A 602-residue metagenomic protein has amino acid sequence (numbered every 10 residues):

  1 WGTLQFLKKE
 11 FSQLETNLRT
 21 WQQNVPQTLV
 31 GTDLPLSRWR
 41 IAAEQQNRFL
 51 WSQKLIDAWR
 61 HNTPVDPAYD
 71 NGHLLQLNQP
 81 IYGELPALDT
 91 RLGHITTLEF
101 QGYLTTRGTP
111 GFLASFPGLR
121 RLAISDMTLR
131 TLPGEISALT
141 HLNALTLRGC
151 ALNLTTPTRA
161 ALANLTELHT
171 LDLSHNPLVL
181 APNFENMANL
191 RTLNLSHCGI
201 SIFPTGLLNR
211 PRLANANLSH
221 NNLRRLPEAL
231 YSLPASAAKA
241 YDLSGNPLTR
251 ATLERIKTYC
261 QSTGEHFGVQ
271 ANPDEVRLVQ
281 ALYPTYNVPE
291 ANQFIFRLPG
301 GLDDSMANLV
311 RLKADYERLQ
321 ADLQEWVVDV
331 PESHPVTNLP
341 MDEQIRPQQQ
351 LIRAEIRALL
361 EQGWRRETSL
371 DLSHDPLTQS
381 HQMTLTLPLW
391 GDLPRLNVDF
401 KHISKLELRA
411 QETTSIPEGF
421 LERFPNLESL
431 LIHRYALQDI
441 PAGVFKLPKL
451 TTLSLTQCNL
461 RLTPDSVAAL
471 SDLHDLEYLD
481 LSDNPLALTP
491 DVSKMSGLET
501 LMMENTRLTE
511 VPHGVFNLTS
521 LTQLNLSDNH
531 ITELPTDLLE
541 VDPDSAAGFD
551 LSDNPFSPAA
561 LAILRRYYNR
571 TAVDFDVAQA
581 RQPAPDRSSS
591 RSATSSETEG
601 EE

Functional and structural regions predicted by a protein language model:
W1-I200, G206-N215, S219-R224, E228-R507 (+3 more regions): Long, low-complexity, intrinsically disordered regions
